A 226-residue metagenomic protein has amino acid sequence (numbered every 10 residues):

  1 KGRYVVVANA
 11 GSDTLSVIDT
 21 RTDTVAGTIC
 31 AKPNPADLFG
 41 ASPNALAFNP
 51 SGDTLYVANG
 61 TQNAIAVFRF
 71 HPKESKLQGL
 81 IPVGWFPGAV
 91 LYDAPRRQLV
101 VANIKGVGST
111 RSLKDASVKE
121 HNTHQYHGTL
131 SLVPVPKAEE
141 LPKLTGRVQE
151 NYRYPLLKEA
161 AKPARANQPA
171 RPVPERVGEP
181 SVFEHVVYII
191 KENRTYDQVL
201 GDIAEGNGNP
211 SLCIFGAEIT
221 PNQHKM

Functional and structural regions predicted by a protein language model:
R3, S51-D53, P95-R97: Short coil/turn segments that connect the beta-strands within blades of beta-propeller domains
A10-G11, G60, I104-G106: Short loop/turn segments immediately following the C-termini of beta-strands
T20-D23, F70-K73, P136: Short loop/turn segments that connect beta-strands within beta-propeller blades
N34-A41, G88-A89: Short glycine-/Asp-/Thr-/Trp-enriched loop segments that recur within the blades of beta-propeller repeat domains
A102-Q125: Short, conserved, GDST-rich strand-edge loop motifs in beta-rich repeat architectures
V148-M226: N-terminal pro-sequences and low-complexity stem/linker regions of secreted or lumenal proteins
